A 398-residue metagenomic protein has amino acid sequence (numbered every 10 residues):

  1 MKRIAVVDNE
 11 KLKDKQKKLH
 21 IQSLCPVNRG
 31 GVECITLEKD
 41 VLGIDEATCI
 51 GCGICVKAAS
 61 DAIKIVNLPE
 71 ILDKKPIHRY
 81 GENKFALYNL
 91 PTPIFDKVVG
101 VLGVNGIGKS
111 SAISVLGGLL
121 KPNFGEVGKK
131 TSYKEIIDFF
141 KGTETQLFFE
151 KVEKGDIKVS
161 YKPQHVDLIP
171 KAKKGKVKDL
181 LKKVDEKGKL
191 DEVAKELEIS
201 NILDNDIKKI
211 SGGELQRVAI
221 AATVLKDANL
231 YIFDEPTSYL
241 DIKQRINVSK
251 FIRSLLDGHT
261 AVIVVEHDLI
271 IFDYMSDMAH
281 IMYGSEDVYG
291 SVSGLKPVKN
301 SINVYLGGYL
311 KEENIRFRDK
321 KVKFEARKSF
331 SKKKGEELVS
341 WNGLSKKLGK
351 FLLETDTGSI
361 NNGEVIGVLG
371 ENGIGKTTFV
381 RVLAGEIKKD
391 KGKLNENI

Functional and structural regions predicted by a protein language model:
K2-Q16, H20-P26, I35-K39, G43 (+5 more regions): Pre-NBD coupling/linker segments of ABC/ABC-like ATPases
L102-V104, L369-E371: The feature captures the beta-strand-to-loop junction immediately N-terminal to the Walker
A112, A219-I220, V248: Hydrophobic anchor residue at the start of the ABC signature
D185-L203: Conserved ABC ATPase "signature" region
D206-I210, E214: Conserved ABC ATPase signature
Y231-E235: Catalytic Walker B motif of ABC-type/P-loop ATPase nucleotide-binding domains
V265-H267: H-loop/switch region of ABC-family ATPase nucleotide-binding domains
